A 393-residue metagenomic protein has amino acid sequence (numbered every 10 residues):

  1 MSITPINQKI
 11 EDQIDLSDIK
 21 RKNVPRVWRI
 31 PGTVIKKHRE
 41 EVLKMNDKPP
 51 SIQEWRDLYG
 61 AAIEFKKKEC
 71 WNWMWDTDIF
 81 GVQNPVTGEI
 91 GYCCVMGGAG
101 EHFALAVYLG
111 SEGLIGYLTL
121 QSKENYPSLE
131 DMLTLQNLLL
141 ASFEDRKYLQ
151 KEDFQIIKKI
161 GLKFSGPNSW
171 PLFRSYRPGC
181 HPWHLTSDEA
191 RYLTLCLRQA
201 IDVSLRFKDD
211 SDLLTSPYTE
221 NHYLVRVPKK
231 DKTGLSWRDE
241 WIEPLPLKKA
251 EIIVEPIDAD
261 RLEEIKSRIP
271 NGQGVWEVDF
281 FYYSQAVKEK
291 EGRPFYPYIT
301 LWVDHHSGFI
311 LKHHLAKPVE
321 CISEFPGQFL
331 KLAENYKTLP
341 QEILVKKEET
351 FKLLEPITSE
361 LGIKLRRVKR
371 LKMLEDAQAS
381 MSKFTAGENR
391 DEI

Functional and structural regions predicted by a protein language model:
S2-I393: Secondary-structure boundary/capping micro-motif
